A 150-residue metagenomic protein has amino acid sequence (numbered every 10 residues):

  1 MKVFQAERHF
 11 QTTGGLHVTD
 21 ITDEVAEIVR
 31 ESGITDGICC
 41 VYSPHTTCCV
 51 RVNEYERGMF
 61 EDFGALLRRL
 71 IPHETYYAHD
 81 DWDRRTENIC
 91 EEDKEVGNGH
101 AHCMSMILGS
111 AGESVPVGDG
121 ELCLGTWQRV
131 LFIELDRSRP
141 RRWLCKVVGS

Functional and structural regions predicted by a protein language model:
M1-S150: Active-site histidine-anchored catalytic micro-motif
